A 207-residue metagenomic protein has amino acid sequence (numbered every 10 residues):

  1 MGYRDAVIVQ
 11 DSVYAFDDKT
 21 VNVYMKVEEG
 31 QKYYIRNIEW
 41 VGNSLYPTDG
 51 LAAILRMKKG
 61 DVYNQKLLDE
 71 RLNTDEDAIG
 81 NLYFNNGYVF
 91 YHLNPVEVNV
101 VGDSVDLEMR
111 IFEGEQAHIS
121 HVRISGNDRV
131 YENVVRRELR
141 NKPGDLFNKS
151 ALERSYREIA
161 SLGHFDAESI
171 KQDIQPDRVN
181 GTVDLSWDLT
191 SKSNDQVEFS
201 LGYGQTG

Functional and structural regions predicted by a protein language model:
M1-Q205: Periplasmic polypeptide-binding modules associated with outer-membrane biogenesis and secretion
